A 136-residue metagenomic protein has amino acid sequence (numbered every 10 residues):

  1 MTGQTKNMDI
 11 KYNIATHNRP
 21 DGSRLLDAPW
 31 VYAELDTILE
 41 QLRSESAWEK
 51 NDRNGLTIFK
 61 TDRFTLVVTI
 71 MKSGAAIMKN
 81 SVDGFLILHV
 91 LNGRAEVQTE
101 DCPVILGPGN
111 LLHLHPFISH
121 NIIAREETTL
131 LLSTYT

Functional and structural regions predicted by a protein language model:
M1-R63, Q98: A short, N-terminal "cap"/entry segment at the start of jelly-roll beta-barrel domains of the cupin/DSBH fold
K50-G55, D62-V82: Conserved short histidine dyad/triad with adjacent acidic residue
V68, L91-N92, G107-P108, E126: A cytosolic small-molecule/anion-sensing beta-strand core signal
S73, D83-E100: Glycine- and acidic-residue-biased ligand/ion/polar-headgroup-sensing regions
D101-P116: Short acidic-glycine-tyrosine-enriched beta hairpin
P116-T136: Ligand-binding loop in jelly-roll beta-barrel domains
